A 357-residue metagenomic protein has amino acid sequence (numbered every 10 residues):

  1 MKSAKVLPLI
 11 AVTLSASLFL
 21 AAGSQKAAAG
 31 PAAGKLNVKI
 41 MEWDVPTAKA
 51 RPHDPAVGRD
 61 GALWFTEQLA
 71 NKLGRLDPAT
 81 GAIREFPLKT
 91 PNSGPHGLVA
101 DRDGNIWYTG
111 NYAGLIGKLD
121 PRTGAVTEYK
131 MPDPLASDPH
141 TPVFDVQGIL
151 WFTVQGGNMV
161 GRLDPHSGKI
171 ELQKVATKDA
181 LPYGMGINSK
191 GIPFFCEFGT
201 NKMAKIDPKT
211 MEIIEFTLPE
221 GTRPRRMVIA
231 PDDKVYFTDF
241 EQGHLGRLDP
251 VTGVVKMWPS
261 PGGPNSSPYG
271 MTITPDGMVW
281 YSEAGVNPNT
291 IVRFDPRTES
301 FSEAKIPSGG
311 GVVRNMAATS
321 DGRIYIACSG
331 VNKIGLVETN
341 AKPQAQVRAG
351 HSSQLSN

Functional and structural regions predicted by a protein language model:
Q25-V38: Blade/loop signatures of beta-propeller domains
M41-N71: Beta-strand-rich domains and repeat architectures in extracellular enzymes and scaffolds, especially beta-propellers
M41-V45, R84-P87, T127-M131, K169-V175 (+3 more regions): A short beta-strand motif characteristic of beta-propeller blades
A48-D60, P91-D103, P134-Q147, T177-C196 (+4 more regions): Beta-rich, blade/repeat-based domains predominating in secreted/periplasmic proteins but also intracellular
L63-L69, I106-Y112, L150-G156, P193-G199 (+3 more regions): Conserved beta-strand positions in repeat-built beta-propeller and related beta-rich domains
K72-R75, G114-K118, N158-R162, K202-K205 (+3 more regions): A short loop-to-beta-strand structural motif that recurs across blades of beta-propeller domains
D77-G81, D120-G124, D164-G168, D207-M211 (+3 more regions): Short loop/turn segments that connect beta-strands within beta-propeller blades
G311-N357: Blade-level signature of beta-propeller repeat domains, shared across WD40, Kelch, NHL, RCC1 and BNR/Asp-box propellers
